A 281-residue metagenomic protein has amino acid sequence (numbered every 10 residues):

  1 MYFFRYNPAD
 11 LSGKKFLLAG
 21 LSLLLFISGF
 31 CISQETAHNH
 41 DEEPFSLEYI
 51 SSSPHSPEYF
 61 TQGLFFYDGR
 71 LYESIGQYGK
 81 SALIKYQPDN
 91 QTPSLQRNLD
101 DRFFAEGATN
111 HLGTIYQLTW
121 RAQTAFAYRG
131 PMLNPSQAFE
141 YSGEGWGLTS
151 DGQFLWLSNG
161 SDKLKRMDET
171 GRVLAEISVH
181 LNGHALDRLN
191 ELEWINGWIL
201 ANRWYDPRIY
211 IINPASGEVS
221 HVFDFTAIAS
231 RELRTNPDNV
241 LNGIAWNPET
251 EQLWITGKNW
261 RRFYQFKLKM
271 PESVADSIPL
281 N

Functional and structural regions predicted by a protein language model:
Q34-S46, G76-Y86: Blade/loop signatures of beta-propeller domains
H38-P57, Q91: A short helix->beta-strand "capping" segment at the edge of beta-propeller domains
Y49-P54, T92-N98, N134-F139, A175-G183 (+2 more regions): A short beta-strand motif characteristic of beta-propeller blades
P57-D68, D101-L112, Y141-F154, S158 (+2 more regions): Beta-rich, blade/repeat-based domains predominating in secreted/periplasmic proteins but also intracellular
E73-Q77, I115-A122, L155-S161, A201-Y205 (+1 more regions): Conserved beta-strand positions in repeat-built beta-propeller and related beta-rich domains
Q87-Q91, R129-M132, D168-R172, P214-G217 (+1 more regions): Short loop/turn segments that connect beta-strands within beta-propeller blades
Q91-F126, P135-S142: Blade-loop segments of beta-propeller domains
A125-N182: Hydrophobic, well-structured mid-protein blocks that either form specific transmembrane helices
